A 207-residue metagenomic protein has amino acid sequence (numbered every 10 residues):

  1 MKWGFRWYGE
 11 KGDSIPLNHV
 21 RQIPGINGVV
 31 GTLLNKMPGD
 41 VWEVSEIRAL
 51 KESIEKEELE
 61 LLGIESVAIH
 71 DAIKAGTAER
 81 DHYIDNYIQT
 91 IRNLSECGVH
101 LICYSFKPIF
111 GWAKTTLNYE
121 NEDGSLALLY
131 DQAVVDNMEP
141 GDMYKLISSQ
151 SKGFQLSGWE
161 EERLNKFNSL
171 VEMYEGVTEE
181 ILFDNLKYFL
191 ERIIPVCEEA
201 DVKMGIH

Functional and structural regions predicted by a protein language model:
M1, V30, E57-K74, E161-E175: N-terminal small/glycine-rich loop or linker at the start of catalytic domains across soluble metabolic enzymes
W3-W7, N27-G31, L61-E65, I102-Y104 (+1 more regions): Hydrophobic faces of well-ordered beta-strands that scaffold small-molecule active sites in alpha/beta enzyme cores
G4-R6, P38-G39, A78-E79, I181-L182: A generic structural signal for short
W7-G9, N35, P108: Short, flexible loop/turn elements at secondary-structure junctions
K11, I73-I206: Active-site acidic/histidine proton-transfer and metal-coordination neighborhood in alpha/beta enzyme cores
S14-H19, I23-P38: N-terminal ordered "arm"
L17-G25, W42-L62, R92-E96, I194-D201: Acidic (Asp/Glu)-rich catalytic clusters
T32-R48, F110: Glycine-rich, proline-tolerant flexible connector loops at the mouths of alpha/beta enzymes
